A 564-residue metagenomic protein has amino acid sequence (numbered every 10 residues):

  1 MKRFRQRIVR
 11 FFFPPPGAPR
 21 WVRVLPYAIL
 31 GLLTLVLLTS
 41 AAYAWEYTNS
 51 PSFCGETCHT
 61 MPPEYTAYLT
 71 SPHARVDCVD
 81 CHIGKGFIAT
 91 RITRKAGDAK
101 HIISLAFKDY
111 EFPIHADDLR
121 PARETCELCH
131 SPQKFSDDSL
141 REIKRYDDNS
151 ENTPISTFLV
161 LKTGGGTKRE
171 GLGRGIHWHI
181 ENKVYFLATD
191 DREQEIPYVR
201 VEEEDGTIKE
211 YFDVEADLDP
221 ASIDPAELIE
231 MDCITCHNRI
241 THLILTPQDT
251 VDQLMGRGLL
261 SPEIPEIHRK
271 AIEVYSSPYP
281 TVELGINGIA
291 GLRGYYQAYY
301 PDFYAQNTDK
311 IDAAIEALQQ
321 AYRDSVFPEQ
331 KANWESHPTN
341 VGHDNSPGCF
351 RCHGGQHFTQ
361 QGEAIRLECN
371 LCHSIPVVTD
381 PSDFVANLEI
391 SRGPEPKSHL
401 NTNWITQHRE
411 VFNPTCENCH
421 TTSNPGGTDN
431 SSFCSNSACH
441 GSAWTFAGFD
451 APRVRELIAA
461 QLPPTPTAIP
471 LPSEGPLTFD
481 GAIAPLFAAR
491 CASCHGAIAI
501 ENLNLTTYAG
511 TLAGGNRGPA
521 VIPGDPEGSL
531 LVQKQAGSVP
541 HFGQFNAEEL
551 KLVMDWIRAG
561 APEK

Functional and structural regions predicted by a protein language model:
K2-P121, S139-E227, V251-L259, A271-I272 (+5 more regions): Sequence context of c-type cytochrome heme-c attachment sites
P51-P62, R75-G84, R123-Q133, E230-I240 (+9 more regions): The canonical Cys-X-X-Cys-His
A122-F135, E195, I289-E329, C434-A447 (+1 more regions): C-terminal capping alpha-helices of c-type cytochrome domains
Q133, D137-L140, I244: Long, hydrophobic, amphipathic alpha-helical segments used as structural scaffolds
Q133, S437, A451-K564: Aromatic- and Gly/Pro-enriched helix-to-coil junctions and flexible linker segments
E227-Y300: Mixed-charge (acidic/basic) macromolecular-recognition segments
S277, A298-P301, F358, G537 (+1 more regions): General structural signal for alpha-helix termini and helix-helix connectors
V377-V378, T445-A447, L462-P463: Eukaryote-specific, cytoplasm-facing alpha-helical/coiled-coil scaffolding segments in long proteins
